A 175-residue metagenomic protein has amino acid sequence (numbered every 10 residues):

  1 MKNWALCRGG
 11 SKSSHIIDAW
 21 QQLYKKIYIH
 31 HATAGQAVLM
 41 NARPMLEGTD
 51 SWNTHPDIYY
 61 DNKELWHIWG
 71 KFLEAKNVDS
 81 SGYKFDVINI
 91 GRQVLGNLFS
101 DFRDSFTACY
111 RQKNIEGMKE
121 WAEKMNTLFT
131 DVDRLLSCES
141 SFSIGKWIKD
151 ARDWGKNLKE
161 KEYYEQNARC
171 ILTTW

Functional and structural regions predicted by a protein language model:
M1-W175: Substrate-binding groove of N-acetylhexosamine-processing glycoside hydrolases
